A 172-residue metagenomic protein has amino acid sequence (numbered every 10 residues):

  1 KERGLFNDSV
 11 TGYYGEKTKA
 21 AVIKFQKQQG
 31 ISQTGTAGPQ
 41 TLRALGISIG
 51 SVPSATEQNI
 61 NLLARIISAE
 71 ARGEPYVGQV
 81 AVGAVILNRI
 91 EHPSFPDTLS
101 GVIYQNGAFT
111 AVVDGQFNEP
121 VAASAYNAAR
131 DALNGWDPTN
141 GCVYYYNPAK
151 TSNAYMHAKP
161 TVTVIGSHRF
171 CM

Functional and structural regions predicted by a protein language model:
K1-K19, K24-A44: Short acidic, glycine/serine/threonine-rich helix-capping segments at coil-helix boundaries
Q28, P39-I60: Intrinsically disordered, low-complexity Ser/Thr-rich linker and spacer segments in cell-wall-related proteins
A55-M172: Bacterial extracytoplasmic/cell-wall-associated proteins, especially those involved in peptidoglycan
